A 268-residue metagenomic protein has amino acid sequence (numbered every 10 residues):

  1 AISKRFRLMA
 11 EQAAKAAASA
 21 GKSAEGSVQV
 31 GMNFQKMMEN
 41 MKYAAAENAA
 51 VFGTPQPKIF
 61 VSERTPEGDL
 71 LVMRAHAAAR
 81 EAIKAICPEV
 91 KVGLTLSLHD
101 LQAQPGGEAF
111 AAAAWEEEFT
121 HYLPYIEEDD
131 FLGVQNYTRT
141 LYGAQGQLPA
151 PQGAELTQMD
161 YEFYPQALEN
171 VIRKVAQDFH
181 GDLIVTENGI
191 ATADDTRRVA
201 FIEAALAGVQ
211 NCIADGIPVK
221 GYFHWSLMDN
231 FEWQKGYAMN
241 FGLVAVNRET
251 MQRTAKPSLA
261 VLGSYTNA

Functional and structural regions predicted by a protein language model:
A1-A14, A18, E25-A268: Non-catalytic scaffold segments within catalytic domains of secreted glycoside hydrolases
